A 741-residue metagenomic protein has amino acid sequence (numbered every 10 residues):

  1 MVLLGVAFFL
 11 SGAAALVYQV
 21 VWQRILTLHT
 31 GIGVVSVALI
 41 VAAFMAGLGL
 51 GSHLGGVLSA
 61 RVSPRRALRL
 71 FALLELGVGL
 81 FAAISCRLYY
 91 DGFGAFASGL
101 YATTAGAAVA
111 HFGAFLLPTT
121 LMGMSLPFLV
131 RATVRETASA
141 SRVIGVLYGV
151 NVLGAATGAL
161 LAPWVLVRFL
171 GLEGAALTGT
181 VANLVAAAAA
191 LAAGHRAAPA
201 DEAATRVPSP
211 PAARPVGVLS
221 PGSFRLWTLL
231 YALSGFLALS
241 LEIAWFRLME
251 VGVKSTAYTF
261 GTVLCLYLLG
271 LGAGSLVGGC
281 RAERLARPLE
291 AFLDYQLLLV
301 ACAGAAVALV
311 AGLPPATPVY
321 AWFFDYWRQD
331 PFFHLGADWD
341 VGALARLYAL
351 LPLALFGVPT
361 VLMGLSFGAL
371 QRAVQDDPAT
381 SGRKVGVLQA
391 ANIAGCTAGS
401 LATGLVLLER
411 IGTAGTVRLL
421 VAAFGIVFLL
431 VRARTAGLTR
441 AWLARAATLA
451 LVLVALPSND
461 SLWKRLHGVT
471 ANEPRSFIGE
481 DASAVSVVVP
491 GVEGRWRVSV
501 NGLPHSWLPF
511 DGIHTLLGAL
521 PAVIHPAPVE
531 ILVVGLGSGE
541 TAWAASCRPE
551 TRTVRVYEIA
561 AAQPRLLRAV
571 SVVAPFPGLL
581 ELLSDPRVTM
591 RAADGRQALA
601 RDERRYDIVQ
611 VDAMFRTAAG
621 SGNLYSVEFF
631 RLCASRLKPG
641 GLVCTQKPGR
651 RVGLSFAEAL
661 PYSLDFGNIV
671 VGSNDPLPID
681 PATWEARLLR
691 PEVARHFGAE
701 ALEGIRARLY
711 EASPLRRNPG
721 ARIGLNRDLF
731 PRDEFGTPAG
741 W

Functional and structural regions predicted by a protein language model:
M1-A686, P738-W741: Alpha-helical transmembrane segments of multi-pass membrane proteins
P678-W741: SAM/dcSAM-binding transferase cores
